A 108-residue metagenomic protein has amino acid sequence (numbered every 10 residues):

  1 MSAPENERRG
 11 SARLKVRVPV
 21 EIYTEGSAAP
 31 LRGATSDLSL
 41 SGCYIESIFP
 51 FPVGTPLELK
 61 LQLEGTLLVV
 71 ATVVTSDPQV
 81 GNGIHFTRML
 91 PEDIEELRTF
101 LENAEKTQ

Functional and structural regions predicted by a protein language model:
M1-L40, R98-Q108: N-terminal helix initiation/capping motif
S11, E46-P50: Short, surface-exposed secondary-structure edge patches
V18-T24, G54-L67: Short conserved beta-strand and strand-loop elements enriched in small hydrophobics with frequent Asp/Gly
I22-T24, D37, V73-D77, R88: A residue-level detector for short acidic-glycine micro-motifs
S27, P50, E64, P78-Q79: Short strand-connecting beta-turns/loops that link adjacent beta-strands
G33, V69-V74: Short beta-strand-centered aromatic/proline hotspots
Y44-S47, Q79-R88: Short, solvent-exposed secondary-structure boundary/capping segments
P56-Q62, E95-E105: Extended Gly/Ser/Thr-rich low-complexity repeat segments, especially those forming or decorating extracellular
